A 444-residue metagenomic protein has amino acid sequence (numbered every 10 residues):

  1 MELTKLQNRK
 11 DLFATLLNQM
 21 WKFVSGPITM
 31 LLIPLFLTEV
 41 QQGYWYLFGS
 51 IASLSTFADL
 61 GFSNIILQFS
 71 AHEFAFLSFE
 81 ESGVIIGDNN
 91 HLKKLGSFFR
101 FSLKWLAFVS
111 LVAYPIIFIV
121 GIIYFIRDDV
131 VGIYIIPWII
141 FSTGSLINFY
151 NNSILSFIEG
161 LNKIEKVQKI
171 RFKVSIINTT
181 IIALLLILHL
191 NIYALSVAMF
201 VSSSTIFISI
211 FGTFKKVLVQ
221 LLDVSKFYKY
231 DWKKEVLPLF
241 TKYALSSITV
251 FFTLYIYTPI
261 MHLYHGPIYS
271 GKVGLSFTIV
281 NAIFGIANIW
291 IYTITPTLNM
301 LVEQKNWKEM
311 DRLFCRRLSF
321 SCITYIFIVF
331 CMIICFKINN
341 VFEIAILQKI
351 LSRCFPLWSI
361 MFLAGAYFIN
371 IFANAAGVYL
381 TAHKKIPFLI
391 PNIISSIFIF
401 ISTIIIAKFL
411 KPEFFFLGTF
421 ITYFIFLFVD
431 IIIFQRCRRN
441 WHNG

Functional and structural regions predicted by a protein language model:
M1-N8, I192-M199, I210-L254, K305-K308 (+1 more regions): Interhelical loop/hinge segments that connect adjacent transmembrane helices in multipass membrane
Q7-H72, F76, G144, T179 (+3 more regions): Signature of the first transmembrane helix
N8-I28, L32, L103, A107 (+11 more regions): Hydrophobic faces of transmembrane alpha-helices in multi-pass small-molecule transporters and flippases across diverse
N8-R9, Y46, G83-F108, K233-F240 (+3 more regions): Interfacial transmembrane-helix starts/ends
L60-N89, F284-N306, A382: Helix-loop junctions and terminal segments of transmembrane helices in multi-pass membrane transport/translocation
G121-I140, P267-K272, I334-F368: Interfacial segments at transmembrane-helix termini and the short loops linking adjacent helices
I139, Q168-L218, S395-F398, P412-C437: Hydrophobic alpha-helical transmembrane segments
S145-R171, M361, G365-N392: Membrane-interface junctions at transmembrane-helix termini in multi-pass inner-membrane proteins
